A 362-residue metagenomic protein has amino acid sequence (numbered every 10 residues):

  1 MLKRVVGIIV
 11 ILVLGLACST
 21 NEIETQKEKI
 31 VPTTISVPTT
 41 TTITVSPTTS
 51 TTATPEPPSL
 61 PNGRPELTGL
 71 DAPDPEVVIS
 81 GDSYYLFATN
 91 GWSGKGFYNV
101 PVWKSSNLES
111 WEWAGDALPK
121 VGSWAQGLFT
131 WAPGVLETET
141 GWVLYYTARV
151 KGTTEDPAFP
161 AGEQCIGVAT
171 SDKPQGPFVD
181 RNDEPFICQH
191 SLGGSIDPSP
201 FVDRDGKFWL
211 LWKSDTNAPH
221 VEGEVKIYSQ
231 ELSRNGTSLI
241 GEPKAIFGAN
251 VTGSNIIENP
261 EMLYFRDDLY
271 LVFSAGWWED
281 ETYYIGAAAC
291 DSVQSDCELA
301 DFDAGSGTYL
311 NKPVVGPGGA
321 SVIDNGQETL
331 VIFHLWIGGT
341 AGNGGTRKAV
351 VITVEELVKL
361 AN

Functional and structural regions predicted by a protein language model:
M1-L2, V31: Extreme N-termini of proteins with methionine-enriched Sec-type signal peptides or N-terminal signal-anchor
K3-I11: Sec-dependent signal peptide recognition, specifically the positively charged N-region followed immediately by
V10-V13, E224: Flanking scaffold residues of small Cys/His-coordinated metal-binding clusters
L16-A17: C-terminal motif of bacterial Sec signal peptides marking the signal peptidase cleavage site
T20, I35, I43-V45, D267 (+1 more regions): Hydrophobic transmembrane signal anchors and adjacent membrane-proximal interface regions, especially in viral
N21-E28: Bacterial Sec signal peptide processing site at the extreme N-terminus
K29-P55: Extracellular mucin-like PTS domains
T51-N362: Carbohydrate-active catalytic/glycan-binding domains of CAZyme proteins, especially the secreted or lumenal ectodomains
